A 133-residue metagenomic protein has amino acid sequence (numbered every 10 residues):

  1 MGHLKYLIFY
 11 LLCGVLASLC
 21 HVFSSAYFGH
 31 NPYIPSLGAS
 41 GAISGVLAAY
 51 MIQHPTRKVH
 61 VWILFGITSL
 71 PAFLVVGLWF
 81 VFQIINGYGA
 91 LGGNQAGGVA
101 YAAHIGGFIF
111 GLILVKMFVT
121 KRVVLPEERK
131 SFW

Functional and structural regions predicted by a protein language model:
M1-W133: A detector for small-residue-rich transmembrane helices and their helix-helix packing motifs
